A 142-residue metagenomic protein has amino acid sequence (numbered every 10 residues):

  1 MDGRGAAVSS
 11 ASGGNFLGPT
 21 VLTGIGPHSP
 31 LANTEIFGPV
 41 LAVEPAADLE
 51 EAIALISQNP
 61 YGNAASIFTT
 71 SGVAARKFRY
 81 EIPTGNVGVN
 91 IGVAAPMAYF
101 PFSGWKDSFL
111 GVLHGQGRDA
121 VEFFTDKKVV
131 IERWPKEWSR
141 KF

Functional and structural regions predicted by a protein language model:
M1-A7: Short secondary-structure junctions
A7-S9, F16-F142: Conserved C-terminal structural/oligomerization subdomain of aldehyde/semialdehyde dehydrogenase
